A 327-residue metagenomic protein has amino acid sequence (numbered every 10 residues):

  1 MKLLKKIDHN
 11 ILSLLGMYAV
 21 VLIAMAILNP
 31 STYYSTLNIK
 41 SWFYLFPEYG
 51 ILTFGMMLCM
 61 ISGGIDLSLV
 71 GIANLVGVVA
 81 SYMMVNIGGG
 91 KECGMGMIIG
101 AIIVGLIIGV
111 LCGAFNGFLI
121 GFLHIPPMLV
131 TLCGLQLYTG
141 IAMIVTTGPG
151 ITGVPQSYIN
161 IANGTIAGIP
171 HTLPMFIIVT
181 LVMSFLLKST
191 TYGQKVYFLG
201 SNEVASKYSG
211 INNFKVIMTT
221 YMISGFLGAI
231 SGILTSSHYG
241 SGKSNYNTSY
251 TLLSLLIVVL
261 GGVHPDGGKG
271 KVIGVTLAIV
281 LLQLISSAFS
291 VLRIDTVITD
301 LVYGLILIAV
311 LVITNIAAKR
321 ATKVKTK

Functional and structural regions predicted by a protein language model:
M1-I23, Y208-K215, S287-K327: Cytosolic-side transmembrane-helix boundaries in multi-pass membrane proteins
M1-T53, G90-G100, I211, K327: Membrane-interfacial amphipathic/re-entrant helices at transmembrane-helix boundaries
K5-K6, L123, P127-T190, V216-T219 (+4 more regions): Transmembrane helix-bundle core of multi-pass membrane transporters and related energy-transducing complexes
L22-N29, S35-G88, F118-H124, V259-K269 (+1 more regions): Single transmembrane alpha-helix segments in multi-pass membrane proteins
S31-S41, L45, M143-V145, L187 (+2 more regions): Inter-helical junctions in multi-pass inner-membrane proteins, predominant in energy-converting antiporter-like
G89-L135, L277-A278: Alpha-helical transmembrane segments within multi-pass membrane transporters and channels
M97-I103, L111-N116, G168-G242: Helix-loop-helix "hairpin" substructures at the membrane interface of multi-pass membrane proteins
G228, H238-G304: Transmembrane alpha-helical segments in multi-pass inner-membrane proteins
